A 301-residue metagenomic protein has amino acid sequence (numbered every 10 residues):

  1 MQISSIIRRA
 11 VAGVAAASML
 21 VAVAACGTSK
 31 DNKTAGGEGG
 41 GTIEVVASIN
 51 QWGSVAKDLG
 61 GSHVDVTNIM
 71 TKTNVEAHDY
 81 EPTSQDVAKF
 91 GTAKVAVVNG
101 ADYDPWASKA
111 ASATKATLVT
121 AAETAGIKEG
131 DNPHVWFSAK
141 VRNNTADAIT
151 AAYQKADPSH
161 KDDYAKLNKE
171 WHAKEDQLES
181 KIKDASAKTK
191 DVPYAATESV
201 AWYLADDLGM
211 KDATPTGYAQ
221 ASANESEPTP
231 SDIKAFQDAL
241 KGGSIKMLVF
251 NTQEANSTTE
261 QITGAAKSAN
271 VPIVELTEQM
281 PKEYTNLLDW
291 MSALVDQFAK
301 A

Functional and structural regions predicted by a protein language model:
Q2-A301: Extracytoplasmic metal-acquisition and chelation regions
